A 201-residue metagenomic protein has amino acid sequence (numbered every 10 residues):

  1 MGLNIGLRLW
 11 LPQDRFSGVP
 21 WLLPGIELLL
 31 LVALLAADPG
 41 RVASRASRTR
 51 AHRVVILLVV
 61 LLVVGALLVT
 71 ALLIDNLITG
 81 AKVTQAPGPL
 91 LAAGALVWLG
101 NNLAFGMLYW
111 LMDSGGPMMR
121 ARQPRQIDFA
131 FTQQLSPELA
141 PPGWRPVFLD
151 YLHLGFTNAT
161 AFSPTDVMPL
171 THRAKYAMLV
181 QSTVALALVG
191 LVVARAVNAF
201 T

Functional and structural regions predicted by a protein language model:
M1-I5, E27-L34, I56-L73, L96 (+3 more regions): Hydrophobic alpha-helical transmembrane segments of multi-pass integral membrane proteins
M1-R8, L28-A46, G116-L139: Hydrophobic alpha-helical transmembrane segments
L7-P20: Short, hydrophobic transmembrane alpha-helix segments
S17-L31: Structural signature of hydrophobic alpha-helical transmembrane segments
L35-V54, T70-T84, S114-G115: Membrane-helix interface/capping segments
L77-M118: Pore-domain transmembrane helices of cation channels
L111-V167: Membrane-proximal soluble regions of multi-pass membrane proteins
R145-T201: Pore domain of cation channels
